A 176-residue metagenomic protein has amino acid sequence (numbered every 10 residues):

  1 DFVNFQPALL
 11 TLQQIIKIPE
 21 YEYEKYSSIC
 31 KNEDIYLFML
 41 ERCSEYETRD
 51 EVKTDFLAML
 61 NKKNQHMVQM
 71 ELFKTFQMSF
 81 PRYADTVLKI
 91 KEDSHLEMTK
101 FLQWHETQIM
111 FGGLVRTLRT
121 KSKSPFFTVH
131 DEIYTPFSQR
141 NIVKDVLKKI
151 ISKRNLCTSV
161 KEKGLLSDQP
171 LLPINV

Functional and structural regions predicted by a protein language model:
D1-F2, F56, S124-T135: Catalytic palm active-site di-aspartate
F2-H95: Helical catalytic core of nucleic-acid polymerases
V3-N4, D50, W104-Q108, F127 (+2 more regions): Conserved structured core elements
Q6-L12, F137-V146: A short acidic (Asp/Glu
I15-I16, N32-L37, R49, Q103 (+5 more regions): Acidic, low-complexity interaction regions
N64-Q69, R140-V176: C-terminal polymerase-core module
S94-I109: Adenine-nucleotide phosphate-binding core of ATP-dependent small-molecule kinases
Q108-V129: Active-site palm subdomain of RNA-directed nucleic acid polymerases
